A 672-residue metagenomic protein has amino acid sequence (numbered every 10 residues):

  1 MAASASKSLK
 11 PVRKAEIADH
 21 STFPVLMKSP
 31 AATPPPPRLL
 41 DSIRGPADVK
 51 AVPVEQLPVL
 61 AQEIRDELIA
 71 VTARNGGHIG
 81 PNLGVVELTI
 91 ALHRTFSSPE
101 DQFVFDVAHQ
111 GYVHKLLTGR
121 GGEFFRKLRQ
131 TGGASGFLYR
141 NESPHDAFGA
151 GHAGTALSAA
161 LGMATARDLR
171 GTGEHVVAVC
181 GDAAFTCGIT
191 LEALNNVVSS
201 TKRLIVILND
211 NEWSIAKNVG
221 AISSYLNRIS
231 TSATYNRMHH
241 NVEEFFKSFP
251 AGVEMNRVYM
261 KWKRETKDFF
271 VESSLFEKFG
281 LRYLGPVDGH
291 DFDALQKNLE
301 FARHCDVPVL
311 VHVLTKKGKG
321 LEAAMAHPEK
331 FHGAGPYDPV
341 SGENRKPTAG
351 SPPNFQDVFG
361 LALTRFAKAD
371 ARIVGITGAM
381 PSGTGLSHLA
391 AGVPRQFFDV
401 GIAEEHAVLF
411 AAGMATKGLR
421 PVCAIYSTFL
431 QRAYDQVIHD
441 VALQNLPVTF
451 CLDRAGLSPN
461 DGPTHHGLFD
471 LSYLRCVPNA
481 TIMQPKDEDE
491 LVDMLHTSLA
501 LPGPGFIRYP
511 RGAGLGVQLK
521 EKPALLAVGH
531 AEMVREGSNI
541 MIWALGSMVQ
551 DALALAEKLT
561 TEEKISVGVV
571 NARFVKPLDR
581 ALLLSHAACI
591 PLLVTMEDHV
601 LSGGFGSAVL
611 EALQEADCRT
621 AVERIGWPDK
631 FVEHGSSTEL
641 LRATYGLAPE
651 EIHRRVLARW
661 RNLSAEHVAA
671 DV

Functional and structural regions predicted by a protein language model:
F23-T118, E277-L295, C305, V309-T315: N-terminal amphipathic, basic-rich helices that act as targeting or association modules
P30, P34, E212-F359: Long, well-ordered, tryptophan-enriched scaffold segments
N75-G77, D101-V104, D146-G149, R170-C187 (+6 more regions): A short, small-residue-rich loop immediately preceding and capping a beta-strand
I79-S200, F355, I373, L386-S387 (+1 more regions): Cofactor-binding active-site loop characterized by glycine-rich and histidine/acidic residues
D101-F103, T315-Q431, Q436-L446, G503 (+2 more regions): Non-catalytic terminal/interface segments that mediate subunit docking, oligomerization, and allosteric communication
M255-A323, P447-L452, L471-K520, A648-V672: Structural signature of the thiamine diphosphate
K297-E300, H332-G333, P352-A369, G385-A391 (+5 more regions): Glycine-/acidic-rich phosphate or pyrophosphate-binding loops and their flanking alpha/beta elements
Y337-V340, N344-S351, P459-D461, T481 (+1 more regions): Peripheral docking tails and interdomain loops at the edges of cofactor- or intermediate-handling domains
